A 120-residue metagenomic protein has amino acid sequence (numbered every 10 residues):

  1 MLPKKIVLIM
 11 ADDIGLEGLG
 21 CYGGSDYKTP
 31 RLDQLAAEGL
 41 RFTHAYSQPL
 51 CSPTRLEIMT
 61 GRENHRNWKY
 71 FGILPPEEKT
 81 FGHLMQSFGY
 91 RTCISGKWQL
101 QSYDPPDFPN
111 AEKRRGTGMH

Functional and structural regions predicted by a protein language model:
M1-H120: Formylglycine-dependent sulfatase
